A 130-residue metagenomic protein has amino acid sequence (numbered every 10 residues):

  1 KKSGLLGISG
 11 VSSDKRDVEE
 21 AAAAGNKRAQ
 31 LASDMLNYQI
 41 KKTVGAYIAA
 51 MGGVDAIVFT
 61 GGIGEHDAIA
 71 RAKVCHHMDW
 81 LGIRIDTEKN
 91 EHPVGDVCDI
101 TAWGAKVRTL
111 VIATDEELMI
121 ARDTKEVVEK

Functional and structural regions predicted by a protein language model:
G4-I8, K15-A50: Adenine-nucleotide phosphate-binding core of ATP-dependent small-molecule kinases
I8-S13, Y47-D55, I85-E91: Flexible, glycine/charged-enriched surface loops at secondary-structure junctions
A22, S33, V58-I63, K89 (+2 more regions): Active-site proximal loops enriched in glycine and acidic residues that flank catalytic Cys/His/Asp and coordinate
D55-H77: Glycine-rich phosphate-binding loops at beta-strand->alpha-helix junctions
A72-E116: Conserved phosphate-binding/catalytic loops in two-lobed NTP-binding clefts
T114, I120-K130: A charged, well-structured terminal subsegment
